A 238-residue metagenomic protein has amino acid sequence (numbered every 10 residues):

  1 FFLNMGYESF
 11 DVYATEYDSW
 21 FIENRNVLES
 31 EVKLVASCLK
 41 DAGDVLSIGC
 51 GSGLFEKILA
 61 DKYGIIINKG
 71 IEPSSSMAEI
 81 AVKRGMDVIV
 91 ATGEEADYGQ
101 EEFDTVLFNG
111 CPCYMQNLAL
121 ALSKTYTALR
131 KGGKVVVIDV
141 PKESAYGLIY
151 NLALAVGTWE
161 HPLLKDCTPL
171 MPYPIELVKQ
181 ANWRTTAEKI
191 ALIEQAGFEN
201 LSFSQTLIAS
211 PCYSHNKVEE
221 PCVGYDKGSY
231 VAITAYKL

Functional and structural regions predicted by a protein language model:
F1-K40, L54-I58, M77, N216 (+1 more regions): Conserved class I S-adenosyl-L-methionine
L46-A96: Class I SAM-dependent methyltransferase SAM/SAH-binding core
L107: A conserved beta-strand element that flanks and buttresses the S-adenosyl-L-methionine
G110-C111: Short catalytic micro-motifs in class I SAM-dependent methyltransferases
A119-K131: A short glycine-rich, Lys/Arg-flanked "PGG" loop and its adjoining helix->strand segment in the class I
V136-K165: Conserved class I S-adenosyl-L-methionine
K179-G197, S202-F203: Short alpha-helix
A196-E199, N216-L238: Core SAM-dependent methyltransferase catalytic element
